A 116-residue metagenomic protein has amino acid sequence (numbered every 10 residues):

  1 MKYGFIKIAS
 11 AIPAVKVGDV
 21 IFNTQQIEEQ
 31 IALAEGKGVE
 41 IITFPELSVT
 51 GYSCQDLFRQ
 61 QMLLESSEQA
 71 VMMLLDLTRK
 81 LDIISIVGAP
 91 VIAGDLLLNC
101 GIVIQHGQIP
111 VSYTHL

Functional and structural regions predicted by a protein language model:
G4-M73, L77-R79, I83: N-terminal cofactor/phosphate-binding cores enriched in small/glycine residues, especially glycine-rich loops such as
L81-A93: Short, conserved loop-to-beta-strand elements that form functional interface hotspots
L96-L98: Short, small/polar residue-rich loop motifs at catalytic or cofactor-binding pockets
C100-V103: Short beta-strand scaffold segments in enzyme catalytic cores
Y113-H115: Conserved small/polar residues in nucleotide/adenosyl-binding loops
